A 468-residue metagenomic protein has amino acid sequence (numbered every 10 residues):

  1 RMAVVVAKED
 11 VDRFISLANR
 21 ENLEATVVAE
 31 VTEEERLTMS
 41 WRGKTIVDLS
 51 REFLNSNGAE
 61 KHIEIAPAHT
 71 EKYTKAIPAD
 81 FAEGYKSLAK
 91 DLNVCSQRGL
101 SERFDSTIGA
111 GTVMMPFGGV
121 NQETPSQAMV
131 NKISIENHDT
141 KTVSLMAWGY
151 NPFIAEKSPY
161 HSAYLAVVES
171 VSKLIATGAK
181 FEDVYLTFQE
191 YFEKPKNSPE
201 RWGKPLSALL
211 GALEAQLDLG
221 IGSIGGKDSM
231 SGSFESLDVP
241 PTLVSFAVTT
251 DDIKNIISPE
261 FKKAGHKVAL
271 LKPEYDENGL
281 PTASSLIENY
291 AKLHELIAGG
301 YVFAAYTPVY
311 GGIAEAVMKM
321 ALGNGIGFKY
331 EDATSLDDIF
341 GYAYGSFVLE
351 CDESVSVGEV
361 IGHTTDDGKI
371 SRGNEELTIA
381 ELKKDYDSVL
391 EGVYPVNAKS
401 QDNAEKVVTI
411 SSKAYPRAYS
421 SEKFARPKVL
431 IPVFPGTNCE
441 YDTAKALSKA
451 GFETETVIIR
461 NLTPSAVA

Functional and structural regions predicted by a protein language model:
R1-A468: Glycine/proline-enriched, intrinsically flexible loops and inter-domain linkers
